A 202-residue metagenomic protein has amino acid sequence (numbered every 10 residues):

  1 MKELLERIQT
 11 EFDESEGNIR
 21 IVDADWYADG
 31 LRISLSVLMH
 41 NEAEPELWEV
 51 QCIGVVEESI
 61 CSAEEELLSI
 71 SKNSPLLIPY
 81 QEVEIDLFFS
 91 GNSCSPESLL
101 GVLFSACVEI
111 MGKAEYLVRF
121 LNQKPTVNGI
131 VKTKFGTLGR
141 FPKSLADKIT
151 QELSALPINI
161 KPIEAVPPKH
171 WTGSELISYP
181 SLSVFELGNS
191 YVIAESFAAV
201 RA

Functional and structural regions predicted by a protein language model:
M1-A202: Surface-exposed, interaction-prone regions used to assemble/regulate multi-protein complexes
